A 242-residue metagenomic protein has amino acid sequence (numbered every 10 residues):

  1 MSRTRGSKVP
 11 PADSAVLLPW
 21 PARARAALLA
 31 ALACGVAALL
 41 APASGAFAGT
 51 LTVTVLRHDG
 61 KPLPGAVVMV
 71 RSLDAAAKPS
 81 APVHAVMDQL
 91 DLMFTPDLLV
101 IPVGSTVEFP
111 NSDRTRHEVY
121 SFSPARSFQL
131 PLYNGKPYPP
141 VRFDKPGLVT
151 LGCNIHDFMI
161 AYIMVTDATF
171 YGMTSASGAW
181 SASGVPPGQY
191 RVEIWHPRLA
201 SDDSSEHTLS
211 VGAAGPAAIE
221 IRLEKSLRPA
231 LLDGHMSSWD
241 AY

Functional and structural regions predicted by a protein language model:
M1-A24: N-terminal secretory signal peptides that target proteins for export/translocation
K8-V9, L17-P19, L40, S80 (+1 more regions): Selective for proline/serine-rich intrinsically disordered segments in cytosolic/nuclear regulatory regions
A22, P42-G49: Extreme N-terminus of proteins, especially the signal/transit-peptide cleavage junction and the first residues
A27-P42: Bacterial N-terminal signal peptides
F47-Y242: Extracytoplasmic copper-binding redox domains, predominantly the cupredoxin/blue-copper superfamily
